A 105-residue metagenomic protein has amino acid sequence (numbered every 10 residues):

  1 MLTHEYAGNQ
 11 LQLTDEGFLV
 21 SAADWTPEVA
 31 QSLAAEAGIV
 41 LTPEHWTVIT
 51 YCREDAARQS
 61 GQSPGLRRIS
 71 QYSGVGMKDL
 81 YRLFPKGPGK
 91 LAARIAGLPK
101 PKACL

Functional and structural regions predicted by a protein language model:
H4-A35: N-terminal first-folded block
L13, R67-L105: Helix-rich interaction surfaces within compact, conserved domain-sized segments that mediate assembly or partner
T14-E16, T50-C52, G74: A short, structure-level motif marking secondary-structure boundaries and short turns
F18-A23, E54-R58, L66-R67, K78-Y81: A short, ordered amphipathic alpha-helix with a cationic face
A30, A34-R58, L66-R68: Metallocofactor- and cofactor-centric catalytic cores in central/energy metabolism, strongly enriched
